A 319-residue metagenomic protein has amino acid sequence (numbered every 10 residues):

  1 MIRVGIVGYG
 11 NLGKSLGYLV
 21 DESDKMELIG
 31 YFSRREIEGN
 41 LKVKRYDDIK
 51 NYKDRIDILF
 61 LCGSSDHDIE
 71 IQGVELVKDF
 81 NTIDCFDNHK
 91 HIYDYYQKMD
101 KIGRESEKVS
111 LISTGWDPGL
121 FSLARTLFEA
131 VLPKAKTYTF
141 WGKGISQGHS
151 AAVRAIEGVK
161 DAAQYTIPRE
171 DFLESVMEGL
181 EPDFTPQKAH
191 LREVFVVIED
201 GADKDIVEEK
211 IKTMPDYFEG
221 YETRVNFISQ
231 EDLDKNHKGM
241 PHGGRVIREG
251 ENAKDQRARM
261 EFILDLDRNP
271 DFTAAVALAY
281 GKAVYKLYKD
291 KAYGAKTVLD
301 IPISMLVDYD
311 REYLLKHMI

Functional and structural regions predicted by a protein language model:
R3-L16: Glycine-rich adenosine-cofactor-binding loop
K14-S15, S23-I49, I145-G281: C-terminal substrate-binding/catalytic lobe of Rossmann-fold NAD(P)-dependent oxidoreductases
I49-I58, D66-C85: Rossmann-fold NAD(P) dinucleotide-binding segment
D84-C85, S110-T114, F140, A163-Q164: General beta-strand structural signal in soluble alpha/beta enzymes
F86-S110: Rossmann-fold NAD(P)-binding glycine/threonine-rich loop
R104-V131, A277: Short alpha-helices
L120-K136, A151-D161, A283: Oxidoreductase and adenylate-handling cofactor-binding alpha/beta cores
K254, A258-I319: NAD(P)-dependent Rossmann-like dehydrogenase/reductase catalytic/cofactor-binding core
